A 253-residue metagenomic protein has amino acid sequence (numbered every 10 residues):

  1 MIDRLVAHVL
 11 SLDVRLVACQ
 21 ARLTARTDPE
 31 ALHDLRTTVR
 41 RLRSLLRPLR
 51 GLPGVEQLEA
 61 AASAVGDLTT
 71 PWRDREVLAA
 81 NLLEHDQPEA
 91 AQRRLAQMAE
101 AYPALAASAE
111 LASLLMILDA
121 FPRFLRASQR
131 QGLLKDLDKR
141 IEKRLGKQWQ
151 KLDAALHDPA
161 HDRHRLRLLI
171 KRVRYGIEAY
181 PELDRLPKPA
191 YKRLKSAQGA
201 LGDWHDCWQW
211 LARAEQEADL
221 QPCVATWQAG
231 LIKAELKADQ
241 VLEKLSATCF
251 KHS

Functional and structural regions predicted by a protein language model:
M1-S253: Function-determining surface determinants
